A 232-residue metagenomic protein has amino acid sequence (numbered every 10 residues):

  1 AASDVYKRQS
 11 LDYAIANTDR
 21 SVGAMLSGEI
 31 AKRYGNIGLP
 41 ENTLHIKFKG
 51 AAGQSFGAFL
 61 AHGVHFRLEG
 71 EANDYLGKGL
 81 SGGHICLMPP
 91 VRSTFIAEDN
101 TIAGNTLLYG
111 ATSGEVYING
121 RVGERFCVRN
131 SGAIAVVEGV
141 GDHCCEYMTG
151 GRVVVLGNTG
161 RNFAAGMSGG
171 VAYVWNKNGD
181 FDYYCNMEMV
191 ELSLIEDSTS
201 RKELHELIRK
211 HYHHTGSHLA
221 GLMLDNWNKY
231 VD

Functional and structural regions predicted by a protein language model:
A2-Y6: Short, small-residue-biased leader/transition segments that mark boundaries at the very start of proteins
A14-L39, T43-K49: N-terminal, Lys/Arg-enriched amphipathic/low-complexity engagement segments that precede the first folded domain
E29, K49, F59, R67-E71 (+9 more regions): Feature marks extracellular polysaccharide-active and adherence modules
N36-P40, G57-L60, G77-L80, L107-A111 (+3 more regions): Solvent-exposed alpha-helices and their adjacent loops that cap or buttress functional pockets in soluble metabolic
N42-L44, H62-V64, L76, G83 (+4 more regions): The right-handed parallel beta-helix/beta-solenoid scaffold, focusing on the short coil/turn and N-cap positions
T43, G83-L107, A133, M187-M189: Acidic/polar low-complexity surface segments
R67, T94-F95, I102-T106, G110-S113 (+4 more regions): Thiamine diphosphate
G132-A133, V140-D232: Gly/Ser/Thr/Ala-enriched C-terminal appendages of enzymes
